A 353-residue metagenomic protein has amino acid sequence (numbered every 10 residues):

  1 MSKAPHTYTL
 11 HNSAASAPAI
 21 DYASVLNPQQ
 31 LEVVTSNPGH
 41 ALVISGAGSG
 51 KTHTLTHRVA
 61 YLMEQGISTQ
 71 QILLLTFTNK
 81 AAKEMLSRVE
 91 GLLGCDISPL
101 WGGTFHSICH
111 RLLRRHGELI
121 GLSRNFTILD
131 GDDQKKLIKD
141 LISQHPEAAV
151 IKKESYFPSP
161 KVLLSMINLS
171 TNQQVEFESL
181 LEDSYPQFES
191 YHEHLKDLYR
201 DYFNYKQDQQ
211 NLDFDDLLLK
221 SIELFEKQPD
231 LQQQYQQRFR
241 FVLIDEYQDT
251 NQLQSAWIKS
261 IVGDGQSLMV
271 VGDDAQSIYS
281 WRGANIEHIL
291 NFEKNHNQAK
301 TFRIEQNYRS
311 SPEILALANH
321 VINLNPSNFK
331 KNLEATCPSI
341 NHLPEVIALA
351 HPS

Functional and structural regions predicted by a protein language model:
S2-D21, P38-H40, A60-F225, P229-F239 (+4 more regions): A basic/glycine-biased coupling hinge at the interface between accessory DNA-binding modules
S2-L10, S16-P18, A23, Y61 (+1 more regions): Conserved RecA-like helicase ATPase core segment that couples NTP binding/hydrolysis to strand translocation
A23-P38, L253: N-terminal pre-P-loop "Q-motif" helix
P38-H57, W281: Walker A/P-loop
A47-T52, E246-D249, G272-D273: Conserved phosphate-binding and hydrolysis motifs of nucleotide-dependent enzymes
T52-A60, M85-L86, Q254-S255: Motif I (Walker A/P-loop) of helicase-class P-loop NTPases
Y235-L253, L268-V270: SF2 helicase catalytic motif II
